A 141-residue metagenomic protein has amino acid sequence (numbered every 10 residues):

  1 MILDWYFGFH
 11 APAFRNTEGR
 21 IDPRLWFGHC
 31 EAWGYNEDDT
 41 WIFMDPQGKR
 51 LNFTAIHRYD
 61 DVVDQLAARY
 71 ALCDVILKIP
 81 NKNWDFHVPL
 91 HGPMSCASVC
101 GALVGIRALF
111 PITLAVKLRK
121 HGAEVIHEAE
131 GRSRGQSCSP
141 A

Functional and structural regions predicted by a protein language model:
M1-A141: Cysteine-nucleophile amide-bond enzymes
